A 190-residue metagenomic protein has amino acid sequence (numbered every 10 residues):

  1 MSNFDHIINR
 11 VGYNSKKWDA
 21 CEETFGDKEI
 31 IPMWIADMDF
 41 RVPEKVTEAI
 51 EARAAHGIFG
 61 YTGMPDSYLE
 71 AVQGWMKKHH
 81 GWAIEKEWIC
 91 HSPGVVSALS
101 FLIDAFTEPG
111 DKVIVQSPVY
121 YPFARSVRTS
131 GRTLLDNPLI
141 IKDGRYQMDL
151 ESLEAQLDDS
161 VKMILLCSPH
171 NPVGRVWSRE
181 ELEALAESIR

Functional and structural regions predicted by a protein language model:
S2-G94, F101: N-terminal small-domain helix-loop-helix segment of the aminotransferase-like
F59-R190: Conserved core of the PLP fold type I
